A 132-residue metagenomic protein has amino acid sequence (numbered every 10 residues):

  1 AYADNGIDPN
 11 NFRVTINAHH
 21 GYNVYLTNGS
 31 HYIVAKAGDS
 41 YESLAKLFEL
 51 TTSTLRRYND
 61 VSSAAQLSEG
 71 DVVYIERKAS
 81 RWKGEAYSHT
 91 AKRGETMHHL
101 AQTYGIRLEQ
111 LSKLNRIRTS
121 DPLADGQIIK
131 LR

Functional and structural regions predicted by a protein language model:
A1-V34, T52, R57, S68: C-terminal region detector
N5, F48, Y58-N59, Y104 (+1 more regions): Residues at alpha-helix termini
N17-E49, R77-Q110, Q127-I129: Primarily a LysM-type cell-wall glycan-binding module
Y32, S63-A65, T119-D121: Short, surface-exposed secondary-structure edge patches
K36-I75: Acidic (E/D-rich), amphipathic helical modules within compact regulatory domains
S53-S62, G84-E85, S112-R116: N-terminal post-signal-peptidase region of extra-cytosolic proteins
R116, P122-L131: Short, low-complexity, Pro/Ser/Thr/Gly-rich segments in the mature regions of secreted, periplasmic
